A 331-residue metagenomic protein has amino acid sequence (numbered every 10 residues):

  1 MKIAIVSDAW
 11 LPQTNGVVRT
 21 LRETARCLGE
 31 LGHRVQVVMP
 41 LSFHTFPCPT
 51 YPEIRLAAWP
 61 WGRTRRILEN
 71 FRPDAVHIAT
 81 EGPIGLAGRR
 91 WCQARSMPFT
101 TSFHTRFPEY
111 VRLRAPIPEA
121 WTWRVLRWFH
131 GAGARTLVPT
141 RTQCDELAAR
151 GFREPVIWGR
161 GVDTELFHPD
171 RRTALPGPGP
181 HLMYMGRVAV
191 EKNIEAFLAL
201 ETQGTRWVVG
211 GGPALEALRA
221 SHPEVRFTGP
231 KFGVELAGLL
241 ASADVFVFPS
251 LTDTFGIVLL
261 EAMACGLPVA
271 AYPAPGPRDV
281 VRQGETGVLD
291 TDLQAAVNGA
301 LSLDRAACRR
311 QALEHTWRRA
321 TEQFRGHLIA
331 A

Functional and structural regions predicted by a protein language model:
L68, H130, P230-K231, G238-A243 (+1 more regions): Short alpha-helical donor nucleotide-sugar binding micro-motif in glycosyltransferases
P98-T100, E109-W128, V138: Nucleotide-sugar donor phosphate/pyrophosphate-binding loop at the beta->alpha transition of glycosyltransferases
W123-D170, G177: Donor nucleotide-sugar binding/catalytic pocket of nucleotide-sugar-dependent glycosyltransferases
A174-V209: Conserved donor-binding/catalytic core segment of Leloir-type glycosyltransferases
L215-V234: Nucleotide-activated donor-binding/catalytic signature segment of Leloir-type glycosyltransferases, i.e., the conserved
L251: Aromatic "clamp/platform" in nucleotide-sugar-dependent glycosyltransferases that forms part of the donor/acceptor
P268-A271, V281: Short hydrophobic beta-strand element within catalytic cores of glycosyltransferases and related nucleotide-activated
S302-A330: A charged, aromatic-enriched C-terminal amphipathic alpha-helix characteristic of glycosyltransferases across folds
